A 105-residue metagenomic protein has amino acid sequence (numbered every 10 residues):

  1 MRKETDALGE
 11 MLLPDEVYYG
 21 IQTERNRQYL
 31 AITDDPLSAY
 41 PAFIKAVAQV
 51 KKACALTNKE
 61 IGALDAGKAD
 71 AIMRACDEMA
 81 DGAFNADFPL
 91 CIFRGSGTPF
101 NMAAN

Functional and structural regions predicted by a protein language model:
M1-N105: Conserved, well-structured ligand/cofactor-binding cores
